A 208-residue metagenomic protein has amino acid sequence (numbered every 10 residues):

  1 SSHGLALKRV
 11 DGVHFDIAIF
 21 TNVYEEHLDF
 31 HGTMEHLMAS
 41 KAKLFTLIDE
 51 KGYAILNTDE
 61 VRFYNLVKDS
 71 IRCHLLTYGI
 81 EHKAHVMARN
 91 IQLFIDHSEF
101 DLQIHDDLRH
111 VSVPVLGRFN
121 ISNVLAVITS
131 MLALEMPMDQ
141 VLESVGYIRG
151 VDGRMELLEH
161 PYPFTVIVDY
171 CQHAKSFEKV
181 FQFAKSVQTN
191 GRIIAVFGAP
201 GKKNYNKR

Functional and structural regions predicted by a protein language model:
H3-L7, F15-V166, N190-G191: Acidic, Mg2+-coordinating active-site environments of NTP-dependent enzymes
K8-R9, V67, E156, E178 (+1 more regions): Short, well-ordered secondary-structure micro-motifs
H27, Q172, Y205: Histidine-centered divalent metal-coordination motifs
A126, Q172, S176: Conserved cofactor-binding/catalytic machinery of classical short-chain dehydrogenase/reductase
V151, K175-R208: Active-site beta-alpha connecting loops in nucleotide-dependent enzymes
